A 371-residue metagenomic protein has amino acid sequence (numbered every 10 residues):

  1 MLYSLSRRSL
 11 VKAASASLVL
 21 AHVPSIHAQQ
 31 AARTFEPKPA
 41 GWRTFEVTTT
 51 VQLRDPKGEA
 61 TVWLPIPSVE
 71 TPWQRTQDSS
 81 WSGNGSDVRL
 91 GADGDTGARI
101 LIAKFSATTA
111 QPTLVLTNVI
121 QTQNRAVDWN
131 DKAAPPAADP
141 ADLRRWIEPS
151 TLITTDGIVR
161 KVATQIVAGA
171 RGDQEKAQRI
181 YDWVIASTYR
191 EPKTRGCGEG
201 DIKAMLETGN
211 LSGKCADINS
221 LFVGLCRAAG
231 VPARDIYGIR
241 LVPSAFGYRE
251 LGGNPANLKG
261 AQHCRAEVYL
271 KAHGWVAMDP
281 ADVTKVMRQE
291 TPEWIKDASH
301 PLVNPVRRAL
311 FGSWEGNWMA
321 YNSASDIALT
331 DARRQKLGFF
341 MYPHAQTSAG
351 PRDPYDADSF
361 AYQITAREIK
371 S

Functional and structural regions predicted by a protein language model:
M1-A21: N-terminal secretory signal peptides and thylakoid transit peptides that target proteins across membranes
S25-H27: Sec/Tat signal peptide C-region and signal peptidase I cleavage site
Q29-A126: Intrinsically disordered, low-complexity N-terminal segments that are enriched in acidic
I66-S68, N118-I120, A133, Y237-I239 (+1 more regions): A mature extracytoplasmic/lumenal domain signature
D78-W81, N130-D139, P280-V283, G338: Short intrinsically disordered coil segments
G91-D93, T113-E191, R195-G209: Acidic low-complexity segments
G169, D173-Q178, D182-C264, K271 (+1 more regions): Active-site neighborhood of thiol-dependent amide/isopeptide-bond enzymes
P243, G247-S371: Active-site rim recognition segments
